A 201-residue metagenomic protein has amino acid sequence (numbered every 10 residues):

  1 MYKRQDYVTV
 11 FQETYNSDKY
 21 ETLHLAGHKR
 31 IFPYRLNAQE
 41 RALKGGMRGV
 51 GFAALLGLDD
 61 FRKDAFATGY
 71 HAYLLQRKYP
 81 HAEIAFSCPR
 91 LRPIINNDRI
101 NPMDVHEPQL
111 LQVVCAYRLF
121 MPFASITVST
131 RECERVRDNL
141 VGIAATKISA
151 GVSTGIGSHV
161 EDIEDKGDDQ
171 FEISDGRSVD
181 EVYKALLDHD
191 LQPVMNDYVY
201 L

Functional and structural regions predicted by a protein language model:
K3-M47, L55-R77, D98-E107: Conserved non-cysteine loop/helix-boundary elements of the Radical SAM core domain that shape
T9, V50-G51, K147-G151: Short hydrophobic alpha-helical runs that function as membrane-insertion/retention elements
Q12, A54-L55, V152, Y198: Proline- and acidic/polar-enriched loop/turn elements at helix boundaries
G49-L55, F86-R90: Short beta-strands and strand-loop turn motifs
F66, R77-L201: Auxiliary Fe-S-binding modules of radical SAM enzymes
